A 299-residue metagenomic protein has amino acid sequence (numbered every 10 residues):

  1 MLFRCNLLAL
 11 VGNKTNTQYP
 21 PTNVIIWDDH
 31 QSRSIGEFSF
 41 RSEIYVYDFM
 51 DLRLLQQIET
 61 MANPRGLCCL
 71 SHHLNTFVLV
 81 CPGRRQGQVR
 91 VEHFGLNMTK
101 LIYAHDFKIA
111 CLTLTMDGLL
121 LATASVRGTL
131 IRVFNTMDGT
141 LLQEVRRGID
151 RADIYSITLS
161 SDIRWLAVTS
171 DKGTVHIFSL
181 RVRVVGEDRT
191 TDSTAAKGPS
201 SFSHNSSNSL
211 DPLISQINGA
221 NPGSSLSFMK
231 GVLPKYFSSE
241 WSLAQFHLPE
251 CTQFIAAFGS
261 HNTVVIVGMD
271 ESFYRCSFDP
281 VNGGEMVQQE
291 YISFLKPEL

Functional and structural regions predicted by a protein language model:
M1, V11-S32: Beta-propeller domains
M1-N6, Y19-T22, M61-L70, L180-L299: Terminal intrinsically disordered, low-complexity extensions flanking WD-repeat/beta-propeller proteins
L2-R4, H73-N75, M116-D117, S161-D162 (+1 more regions): Residue-level detector of Asp-centered blade-edge/turn motifs that repeat once per structural unit in beta-propeller
C5, P21, R41, R84-Q86 (+7 more regions): Surface-exposed loop/turn positions within WD40 beta-propeller blades
L8, L79, L121, L166-A167 (+1 more regions): Hydrophobic beta-strand positions that form the internal "hydrophobic ladder" of WD40/Gbeta-like beta-propeller blades
N23-R33, V46-A62, R84-I109, V126-Q143 (+1 more regions): Per-blade loop-tip surfaces of WD-repeat and WD-like beta-propellers in eukaryotic adaptors/scaffolds
S42, A62-H73, F77, G87 (+3 more regions): Canonical WD40 repeat/beta-propeller blade segments in eukaryotic WD-repeat proteins
